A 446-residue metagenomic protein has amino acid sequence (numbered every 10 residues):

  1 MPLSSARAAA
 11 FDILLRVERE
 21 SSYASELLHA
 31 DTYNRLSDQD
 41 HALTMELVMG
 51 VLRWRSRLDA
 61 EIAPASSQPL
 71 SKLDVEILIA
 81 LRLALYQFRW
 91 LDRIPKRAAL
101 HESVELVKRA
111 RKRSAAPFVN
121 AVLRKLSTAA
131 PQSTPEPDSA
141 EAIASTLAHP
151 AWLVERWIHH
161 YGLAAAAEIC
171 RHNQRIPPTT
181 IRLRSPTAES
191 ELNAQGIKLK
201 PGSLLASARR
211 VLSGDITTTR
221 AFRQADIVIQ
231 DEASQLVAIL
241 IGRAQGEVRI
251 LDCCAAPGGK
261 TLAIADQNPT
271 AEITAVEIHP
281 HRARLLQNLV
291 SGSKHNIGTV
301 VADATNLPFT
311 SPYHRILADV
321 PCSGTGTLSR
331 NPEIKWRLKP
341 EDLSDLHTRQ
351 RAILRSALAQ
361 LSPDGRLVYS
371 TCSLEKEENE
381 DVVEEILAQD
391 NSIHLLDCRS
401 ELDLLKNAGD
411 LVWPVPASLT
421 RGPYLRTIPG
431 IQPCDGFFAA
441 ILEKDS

Functional and structural regions predicted by a protein language model:
M1-S446: S-adenosylmethionine
